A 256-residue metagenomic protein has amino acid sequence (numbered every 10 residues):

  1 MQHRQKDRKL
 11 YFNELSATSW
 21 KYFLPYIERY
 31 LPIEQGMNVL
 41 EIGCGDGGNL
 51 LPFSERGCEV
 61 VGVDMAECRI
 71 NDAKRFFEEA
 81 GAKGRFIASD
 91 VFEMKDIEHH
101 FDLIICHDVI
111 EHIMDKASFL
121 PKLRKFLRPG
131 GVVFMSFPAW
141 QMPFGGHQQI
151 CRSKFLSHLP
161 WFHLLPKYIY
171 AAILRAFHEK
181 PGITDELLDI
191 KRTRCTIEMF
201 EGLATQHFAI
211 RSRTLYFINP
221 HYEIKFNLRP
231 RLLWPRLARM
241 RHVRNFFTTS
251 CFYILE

Functional and structural regions predicted by a protein language model:
M1-H99, L103, H107, N219-P220 (+1 more regions): Conserved N-terminal segment of class I S-adenosyl-L-methionine
L10, C58, D96-F101, I105 (+4 more regions): Broad hydrophobic/π-residue packing in well-ordered secondary structure
L51-S54, L120-R124: A structural alpha-helix within SAM-dependent methyltransferase catalytic domains
G57, G81, G130, H207-F208: Glycine-centered loop/turn motif at secondary-structure junctions
E67, I113-M114: A structural helix-start
D108-H112: A short His-aromatic
M114-K122, V132-I254: S-adenosyl-L-methionine-dependent methyltransferase catalytic module, highlighting the catalytic core
